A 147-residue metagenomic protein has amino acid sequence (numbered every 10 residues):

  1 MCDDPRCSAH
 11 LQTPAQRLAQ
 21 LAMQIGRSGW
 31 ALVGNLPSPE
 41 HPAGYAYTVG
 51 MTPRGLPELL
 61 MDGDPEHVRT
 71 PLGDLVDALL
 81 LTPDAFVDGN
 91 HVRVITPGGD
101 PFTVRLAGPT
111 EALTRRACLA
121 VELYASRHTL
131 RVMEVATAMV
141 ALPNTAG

Functional and structural regions predicted by a protein language model:
M1-E40, G50-G147: Acidic, proline/glycine-rich low-complexity IDRs
A43-G44: Short, surface-exposed coil-to-beta transition loops
